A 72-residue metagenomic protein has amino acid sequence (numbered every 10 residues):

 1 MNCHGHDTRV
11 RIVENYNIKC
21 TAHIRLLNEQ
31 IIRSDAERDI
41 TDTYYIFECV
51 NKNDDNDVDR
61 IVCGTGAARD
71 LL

Functional and structural regions predicted by a protein language model:
M1-D42, G66, D70: Intrinsically disordered, low-complexity linker/tail regions enriched in polar/charged residues
K19, K52-N53: Context-gated lysine
T41-K52: Canonical RING-type zinc finger of E3 ubiquitin-protein ligases
D55-D57: Low-complexity, disordered terminal segments
D59-A67: Cysteine-rich micro-motifs
